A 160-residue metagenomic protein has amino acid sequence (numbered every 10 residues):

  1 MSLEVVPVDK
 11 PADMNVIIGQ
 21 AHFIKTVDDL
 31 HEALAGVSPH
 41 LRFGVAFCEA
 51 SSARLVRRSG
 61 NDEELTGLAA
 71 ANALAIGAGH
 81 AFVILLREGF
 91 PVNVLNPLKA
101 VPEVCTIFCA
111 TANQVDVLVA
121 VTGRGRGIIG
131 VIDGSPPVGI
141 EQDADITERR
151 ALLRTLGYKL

Functional and structural regions predicted by a protein language model:
M1-R58, G139-L160: N-terminal, charge-rich interaction modules
V5-V6, G67, P91: Short secondary-structure boundary micro-motifs
N15, A71-A78, G89-L160: Helix-rich interaction surfaces within compact, conserved domain-sized segments that mediate assembly or partner
I17-I18, I84-L86: Conserved beta-strand segments of the P-loop GTPase G domain that flank and frequently precede/overlap
F23-I24, S51-S52, N61-E63, R87-V92 (+1 more regions): Gly/Ser/Thr-rich loops at beta-strand to alpha-helix junctions that form or flank small-molecule/cofactor-binding
V27-H31, T66-A73, L95: A general structural signal for well-ordered alpha-helical packing
F43-F47, L86, T106-C109: General beta-strand structural signal in soluble alpha/beta enzymes
V45-V83: Aromatic-anchored, charged helix-turn/loop surface patch used as a conserved interaction hotspot
